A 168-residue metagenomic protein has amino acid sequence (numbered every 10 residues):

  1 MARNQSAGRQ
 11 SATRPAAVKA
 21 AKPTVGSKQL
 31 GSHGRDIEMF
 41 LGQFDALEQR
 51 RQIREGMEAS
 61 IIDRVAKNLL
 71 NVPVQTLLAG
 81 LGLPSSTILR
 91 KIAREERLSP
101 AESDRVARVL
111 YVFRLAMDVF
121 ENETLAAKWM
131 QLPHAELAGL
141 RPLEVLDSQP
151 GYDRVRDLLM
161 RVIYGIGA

Functional and structural regions predicted by a protein language model:
M1-A168: Non-transmembrane "mature" sequence context
